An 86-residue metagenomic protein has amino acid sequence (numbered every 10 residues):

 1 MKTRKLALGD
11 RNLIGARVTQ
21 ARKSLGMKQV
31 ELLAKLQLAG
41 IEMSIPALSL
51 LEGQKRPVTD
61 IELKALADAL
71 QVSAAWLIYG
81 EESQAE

Functional and structural regions predicted by a protein language model:
K2-L8, E31, D68, A75-E86: Short, charged recognition helix plus adjacent turn of helix-turn-helix-like nucleic-acid-binding domains
L8, G15-A16, E42: Low-complexity, glycine/proline/serine-enriched flexible coil segments that act as short hinges or interruptions within
A16-L38: Short basic helix-loop element that most often maps to the first helix and adjoining turn of HTH DNA-binding modules
V18, L32-L33, L48-L51, L77: Conserved hydrophobic/aromatic packing and binding residues within compact polymer-binding modules
V18, Q29, I45, D60-L63: Helix-turn-helix DNA-binding elements, focusing on the entry/boundary residues of the two helices that contact DNA
G26, K55, T59-W76: DNA major-groove recognition helix of helix-turn-helix/homeodomain DNA-binding modules
Q37-V58: Recognition helix of helix-turn-helix/homeodomain-like DNA-binding domains that insert into the DNA major groove
